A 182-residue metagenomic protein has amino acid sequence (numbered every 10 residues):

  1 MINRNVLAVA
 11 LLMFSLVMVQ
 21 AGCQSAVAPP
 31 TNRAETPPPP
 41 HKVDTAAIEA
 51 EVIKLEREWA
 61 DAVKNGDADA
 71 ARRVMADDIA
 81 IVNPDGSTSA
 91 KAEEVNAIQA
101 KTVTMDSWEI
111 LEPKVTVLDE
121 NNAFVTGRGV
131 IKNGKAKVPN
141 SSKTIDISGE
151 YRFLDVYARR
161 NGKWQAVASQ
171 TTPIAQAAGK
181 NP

Functional and structural regions predicted by a protein language model:
M1-A10: Bacterial N-terminal signal peptides that target proteins for export
I2, C23-Q24: N-terminal acidic, proline/glycine-rich, low-complexity intrinsically disordered segments
V9-Q20: Bacterial N-terminal signal peptides
Q24-R73, A80-P182: A beta-strand edge to alpha-helix "cap/lid" segment located at domain peripheries
